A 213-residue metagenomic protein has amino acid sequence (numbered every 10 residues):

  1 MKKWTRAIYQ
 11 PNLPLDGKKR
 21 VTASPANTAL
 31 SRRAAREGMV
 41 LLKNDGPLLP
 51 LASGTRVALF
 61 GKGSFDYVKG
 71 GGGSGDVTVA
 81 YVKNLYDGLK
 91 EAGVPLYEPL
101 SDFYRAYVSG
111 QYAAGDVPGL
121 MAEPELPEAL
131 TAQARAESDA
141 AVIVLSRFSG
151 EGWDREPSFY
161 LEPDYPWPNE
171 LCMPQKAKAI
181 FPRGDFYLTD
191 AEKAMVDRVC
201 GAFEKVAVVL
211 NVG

Functional and structural regions predicted by a protein language model:
M1-G213: C-terminal non-catalytic regions of proteins with extracellular/luminal or membrane-system context
